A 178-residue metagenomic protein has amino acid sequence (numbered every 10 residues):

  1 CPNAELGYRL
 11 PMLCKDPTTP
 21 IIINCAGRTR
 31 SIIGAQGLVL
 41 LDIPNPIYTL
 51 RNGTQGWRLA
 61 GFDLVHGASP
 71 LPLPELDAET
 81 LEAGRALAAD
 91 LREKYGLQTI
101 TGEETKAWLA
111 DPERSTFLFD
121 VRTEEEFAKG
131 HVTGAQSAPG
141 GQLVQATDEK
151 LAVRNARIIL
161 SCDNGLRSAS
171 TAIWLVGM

Functional and structural regions predicted by a protein language model:
C1-F117, V121-M178: Rhodanese-like catalytic fold shared by cysteine-dependent sulfurtransferases and DSP/PTP-type phosphatases
